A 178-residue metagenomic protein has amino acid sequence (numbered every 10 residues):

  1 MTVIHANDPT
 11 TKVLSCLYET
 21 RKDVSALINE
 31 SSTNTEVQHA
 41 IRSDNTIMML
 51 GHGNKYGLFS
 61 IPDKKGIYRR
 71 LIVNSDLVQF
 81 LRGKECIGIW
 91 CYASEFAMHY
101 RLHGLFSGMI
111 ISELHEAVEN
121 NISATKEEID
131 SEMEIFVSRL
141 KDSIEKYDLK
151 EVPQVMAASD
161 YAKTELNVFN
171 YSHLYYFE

Functional and structural regions predicted by a protein language model:
M1-I4, K22-S25, N54-P62, G104 (+1 more regions): Generic preference for hydrophobic/aromatic residues in regular secondary structure cores
M1-M48, E85-I89, A93: A domain-level signal for caspase-like cysteine endopeptidase catalytic cores and their zymogen-processing architecture
L14-Y18, V37-H39, I72-Q79, A97-R101 (+2 more regions): Short amphipathic alpha-helical segments and helix-helix/interface helices
T35-E36, K55-L58, A97: Short active-site-adjacent helix-start/loop capping segments
R42-S60: Short, structured active-site "lid" loops
S60-S131: Catalytic cores of nucleophile-dependent amide-cleaving enzymes
I67, N74-S75, S123-E178: Caspase-like cysteine protease fold
